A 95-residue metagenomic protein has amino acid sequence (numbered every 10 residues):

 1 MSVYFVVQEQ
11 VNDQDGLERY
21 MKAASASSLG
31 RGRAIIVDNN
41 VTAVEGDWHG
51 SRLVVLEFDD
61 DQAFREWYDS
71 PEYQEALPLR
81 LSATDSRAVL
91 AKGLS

Functional and structural regions predicted by a protein language model:
M1-L53, F58-D69, Y73, K92-S95: Short S/T/G/P-rich N-terminal loop/turn motif that feeds into the first structured element of a domain
S70-D85: Electropositive, surface-exposed helix/loop patches at the edges of structured domains that serve as adaptable
L81-S95: C-terminal end-helix/capping segment
